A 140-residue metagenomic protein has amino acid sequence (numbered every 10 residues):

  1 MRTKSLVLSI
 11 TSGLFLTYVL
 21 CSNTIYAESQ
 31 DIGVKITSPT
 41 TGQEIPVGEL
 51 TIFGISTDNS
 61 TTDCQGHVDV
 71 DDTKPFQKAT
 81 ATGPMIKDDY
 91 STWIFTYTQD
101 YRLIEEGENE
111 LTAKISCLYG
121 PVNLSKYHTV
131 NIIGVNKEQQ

Functional and structural regions predicted by a protein language model:
M1-S12: Bacterial N-terminal signal peptides that target proteins for export
R2, L16, T98: Generic anion/oxyanion-binding catalytic loop in active/binding sites
G13-L16, I45, C117: N-terminal processing/targeting junctions
L16-T24: C-terminal segment of classical bacterial N-terminal signal peptides
I25-T51, I133-Q140: Short, compositionally biased P/S/T/A/G/V-rich stretches that sit at domain boundaries
I32-V34, E49-T51, I55-V135: Ser/Thr-rich low-complexity repeats and stalk/linker segments
